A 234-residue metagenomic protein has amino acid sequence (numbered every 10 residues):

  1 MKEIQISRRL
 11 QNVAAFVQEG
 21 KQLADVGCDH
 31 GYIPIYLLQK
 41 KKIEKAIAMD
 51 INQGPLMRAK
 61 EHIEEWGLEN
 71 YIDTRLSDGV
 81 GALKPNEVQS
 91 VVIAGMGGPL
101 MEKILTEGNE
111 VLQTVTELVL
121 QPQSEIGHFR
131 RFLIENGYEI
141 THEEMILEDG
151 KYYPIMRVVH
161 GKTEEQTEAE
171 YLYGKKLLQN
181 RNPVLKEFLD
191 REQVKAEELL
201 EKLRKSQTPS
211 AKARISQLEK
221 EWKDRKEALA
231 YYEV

Functional and structural regions predicted by a protein language model:
M1-K21, I35: S-adenosyl-L-methionine
G27: Conserved S-adenosyl-L-methionine
G31: Glycine-rich SAM-binding Motif I of class I
K45-D50: Conserved SAM-binding motif I beta-strand of class I
Q53, M57-N86: S-adenosyl-L-methionine
E87-G95: Short SAM/SAH-binding signature in class I
G108-R157: C-terminal substrate-binding/active-site "lid" region of AdoMet-derived donor-dependent transferases
E170-V234: An accessory alpha-helical subdomain
